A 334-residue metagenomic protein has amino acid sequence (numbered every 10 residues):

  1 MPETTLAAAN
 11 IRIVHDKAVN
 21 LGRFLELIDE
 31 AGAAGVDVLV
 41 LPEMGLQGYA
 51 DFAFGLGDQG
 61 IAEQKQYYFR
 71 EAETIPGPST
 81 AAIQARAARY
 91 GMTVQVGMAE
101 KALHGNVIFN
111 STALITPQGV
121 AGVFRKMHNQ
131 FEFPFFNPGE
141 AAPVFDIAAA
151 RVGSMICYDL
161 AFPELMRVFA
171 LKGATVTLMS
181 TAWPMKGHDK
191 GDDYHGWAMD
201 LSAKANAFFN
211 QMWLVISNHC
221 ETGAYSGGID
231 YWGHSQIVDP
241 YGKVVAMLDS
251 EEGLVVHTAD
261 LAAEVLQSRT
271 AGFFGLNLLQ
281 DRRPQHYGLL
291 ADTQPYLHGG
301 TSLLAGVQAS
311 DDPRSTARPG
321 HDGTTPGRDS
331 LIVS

Functional and structural regions predicted by a protein language model:
M1-A7: Extreme N-terminal starter segment of soluble prokaryotic enzymes
A7, A113-I115, Q236, V255: Conserved hydrophobic/aromatic positions in well-ordered beta-strands
N10-K17: Short polar catalytic/cofactor-binding loops
K17, D29-P117, P184-K204: Cys-nucleophile CN-hydrolase/nitrilase-fold catalytic domain and related Cys-dependent amidase chemistry that acts on
G22-L39, E164-L171: Short amphipathic alpha-helices and their capping/turn segments at secondary-structure boundaries
A72-Q95, L160-V255: CN hydrolase (nitrilase-like) catalytic-core segments centered on the catalytic cysteine and neighboring Lys/Glu
I75, A81, A85, E100-L201 (+1 more regions): Active-site catalytic loop in hydrolytic enzyme cores
W213-S334: C-terminal beta-strand edge segments of enzyme domains
